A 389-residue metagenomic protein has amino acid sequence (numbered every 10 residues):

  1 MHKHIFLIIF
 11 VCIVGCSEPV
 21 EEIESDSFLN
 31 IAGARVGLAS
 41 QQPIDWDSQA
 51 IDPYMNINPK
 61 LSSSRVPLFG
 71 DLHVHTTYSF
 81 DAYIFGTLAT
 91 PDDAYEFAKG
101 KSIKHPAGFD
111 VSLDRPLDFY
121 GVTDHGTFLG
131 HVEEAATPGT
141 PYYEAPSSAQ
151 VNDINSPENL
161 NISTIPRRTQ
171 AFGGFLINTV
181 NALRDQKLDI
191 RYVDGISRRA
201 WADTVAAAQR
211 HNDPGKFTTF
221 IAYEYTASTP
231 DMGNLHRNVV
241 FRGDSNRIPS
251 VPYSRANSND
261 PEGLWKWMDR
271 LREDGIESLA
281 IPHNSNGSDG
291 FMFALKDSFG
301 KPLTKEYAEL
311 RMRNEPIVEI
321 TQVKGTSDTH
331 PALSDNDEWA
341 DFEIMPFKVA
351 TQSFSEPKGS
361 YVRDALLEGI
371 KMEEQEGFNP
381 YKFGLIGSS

Functional and structural regions predicted by a protein language model:
H2-I9: Sec-dependent signal peptide recognition, specifically the positively charged N-region followed immediately by
C12-G15: C-terminal motif of bacterial Sec signal peptides marking the signal peptidase cleavage site
V20-S389: Extended, charged catalytic domains and RNA/DNA-binding interfaces, predominantly in divalent-metal-using enzymes
